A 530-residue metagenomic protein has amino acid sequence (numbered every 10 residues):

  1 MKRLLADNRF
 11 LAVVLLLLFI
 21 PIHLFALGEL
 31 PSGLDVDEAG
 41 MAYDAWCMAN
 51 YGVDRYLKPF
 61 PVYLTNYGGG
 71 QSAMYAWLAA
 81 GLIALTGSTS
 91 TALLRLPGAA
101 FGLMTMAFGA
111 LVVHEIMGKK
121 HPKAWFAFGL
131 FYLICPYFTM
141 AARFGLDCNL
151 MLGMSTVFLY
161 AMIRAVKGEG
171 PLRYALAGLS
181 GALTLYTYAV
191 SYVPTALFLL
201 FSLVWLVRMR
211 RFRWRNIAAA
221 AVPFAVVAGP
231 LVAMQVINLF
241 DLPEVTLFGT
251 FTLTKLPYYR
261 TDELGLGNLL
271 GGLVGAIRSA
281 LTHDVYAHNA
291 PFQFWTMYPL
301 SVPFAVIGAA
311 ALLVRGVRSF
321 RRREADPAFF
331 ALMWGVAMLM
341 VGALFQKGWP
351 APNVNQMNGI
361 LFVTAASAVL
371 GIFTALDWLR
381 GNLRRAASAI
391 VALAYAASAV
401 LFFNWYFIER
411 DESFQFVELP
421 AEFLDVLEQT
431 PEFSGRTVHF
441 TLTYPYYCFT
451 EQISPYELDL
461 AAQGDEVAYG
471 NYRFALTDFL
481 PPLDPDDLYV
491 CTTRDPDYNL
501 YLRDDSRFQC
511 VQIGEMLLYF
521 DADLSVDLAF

Functional and structural regions predicted by a protein language model:
K2-F10, H114-K123, G168-E169, L206-A219 (+2 more regions): Membrane-interface helix-loop-helix junctions at transmembrane boundaries of multi-pass membrane enzymes, predominantly
L17, L96-K119, V157, I307-A311: Transmembrane-helix motifs of polytopic, lipid-linked glycan transferases
L24-A26, G40-G70, M74-W77, G81 (+1 more regions): Extracytosolic helix-loop segments that constitute the early lumenal/periplasmic catalytic or substrate-binding loops
M41-C47, Y51, Y186, P194-I307: Transmembrane-lumen/periplasm boundary regions of multi-pass, lipid-linked membrane glycan transferases
L64, R384-T430, T441-Y456, A461-A468 (+1 more regions): Membrane-proximal, lumen/periplasm-facing interface regions of secretory-pathway glyco- and lipid-modifying enzymes
L94, G98, Y137-C148: Short acidic/glycine- and proline-prone juxtamembrane loop motifs at membrane-interface regions of multi-pass membrane
A99, A141-A142, V193, V302-F304 (+1 more regions): Hydrophobic/aromatic-rich transmembrane helices and adjacent perimembrane loops
H114-K119, T156-L176, T184: Membrane-interface transmembrane helices that cradle and orient dolichyl/undecaprenyl
